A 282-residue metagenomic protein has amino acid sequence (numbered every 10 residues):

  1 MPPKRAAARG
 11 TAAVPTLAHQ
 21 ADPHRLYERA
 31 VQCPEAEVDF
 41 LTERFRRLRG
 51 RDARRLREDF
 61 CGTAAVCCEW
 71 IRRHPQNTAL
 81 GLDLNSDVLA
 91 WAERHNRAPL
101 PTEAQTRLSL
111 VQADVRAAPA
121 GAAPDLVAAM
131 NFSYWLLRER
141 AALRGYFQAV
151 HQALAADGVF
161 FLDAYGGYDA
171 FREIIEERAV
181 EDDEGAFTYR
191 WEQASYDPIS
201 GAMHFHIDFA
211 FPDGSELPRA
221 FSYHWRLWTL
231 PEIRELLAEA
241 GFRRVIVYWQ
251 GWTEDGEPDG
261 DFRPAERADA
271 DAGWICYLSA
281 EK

Functional and structural regions predicted by a protein language model:
D52-G62: Conserved class I S-adenosyl-L-methionine
T63-Q76: Conserved SAM-binding loop of SAM-dependent methyltransferases across substrates and taxa, primarily the Class I
A92-E93: Conserved SAM-binding loop
L100-V115: Conserved SAM-binding strand-loop segment of SAM-dependent methyltransferases
L143-A156: A short glycine-rich, Lys/Arg-flanked "PGG" loop and its adjoining helix->strand segment in the class I
D157-A164: Conserved beta-strand signature within the Rossmann-like core of class I S-adenosyl-L-methionine
A164-L236: SAM-dependent methyltransferase
H224-K282: C-terminal lobe and adjacent flexible extensions of AdoMet/dcAdoMet transferase-like proteins
